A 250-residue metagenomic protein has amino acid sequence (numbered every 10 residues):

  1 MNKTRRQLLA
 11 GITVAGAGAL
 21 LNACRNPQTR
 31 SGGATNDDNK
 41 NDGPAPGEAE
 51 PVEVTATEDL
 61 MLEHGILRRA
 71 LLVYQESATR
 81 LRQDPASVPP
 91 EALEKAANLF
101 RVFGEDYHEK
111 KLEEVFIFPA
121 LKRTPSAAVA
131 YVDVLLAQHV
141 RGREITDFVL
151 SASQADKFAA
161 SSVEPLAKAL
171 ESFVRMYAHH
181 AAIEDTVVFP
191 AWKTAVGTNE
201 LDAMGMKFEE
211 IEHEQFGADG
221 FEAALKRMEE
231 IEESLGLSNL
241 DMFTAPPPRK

Functional and structural regions predicted by a protein language model:
M1-K250: Small-residue-biased structural context
